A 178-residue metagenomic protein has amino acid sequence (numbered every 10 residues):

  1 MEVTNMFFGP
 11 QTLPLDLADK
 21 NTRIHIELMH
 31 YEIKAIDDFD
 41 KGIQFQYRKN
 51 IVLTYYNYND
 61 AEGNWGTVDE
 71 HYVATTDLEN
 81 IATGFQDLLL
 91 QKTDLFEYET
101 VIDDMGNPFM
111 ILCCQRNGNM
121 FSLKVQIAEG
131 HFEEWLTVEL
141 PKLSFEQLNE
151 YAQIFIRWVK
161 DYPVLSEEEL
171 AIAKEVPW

Functional and structural regions predicted by a protein language model:
G9-T12, D19-R23: N-terminal intrinsically disordered, cationic/polar leader segments that include organellar targeting peptides
K20-T22, I26-A35, K41-A61: The feature marks the first
I24-L28, F45, I51-L53, I111-C114 (+3 more regions): Hydrophobic beta-strand residues in large extracellular and virion-surface proteins
G42-Y47, G66-E79, C114-R116, L136-E150: Short, low-complexity cationic-aromatic patches
Q44-L95: Short, well-structured hydrophobic secondary-structure segments
D87-I111, W158-W178: Short glycine-rich, low-complexity/disordered patches
L95-S144: Amphipathic protein-protein interaction modules
V125-W178: Mixed-charge, glycine-accented linear interaction segment located at domain edges/termini
